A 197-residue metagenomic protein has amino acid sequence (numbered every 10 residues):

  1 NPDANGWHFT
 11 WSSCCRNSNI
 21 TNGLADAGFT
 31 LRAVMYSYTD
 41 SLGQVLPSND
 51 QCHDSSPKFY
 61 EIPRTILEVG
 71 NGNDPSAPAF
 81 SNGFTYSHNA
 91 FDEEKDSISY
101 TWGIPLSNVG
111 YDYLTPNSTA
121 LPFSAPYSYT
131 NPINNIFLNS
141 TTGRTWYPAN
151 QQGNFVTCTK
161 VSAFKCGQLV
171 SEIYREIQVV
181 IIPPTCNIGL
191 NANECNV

Functional and structural regions predicted by a protein language model:
N1-C195: Long, compositionally biased, intrinsically disordered segments
